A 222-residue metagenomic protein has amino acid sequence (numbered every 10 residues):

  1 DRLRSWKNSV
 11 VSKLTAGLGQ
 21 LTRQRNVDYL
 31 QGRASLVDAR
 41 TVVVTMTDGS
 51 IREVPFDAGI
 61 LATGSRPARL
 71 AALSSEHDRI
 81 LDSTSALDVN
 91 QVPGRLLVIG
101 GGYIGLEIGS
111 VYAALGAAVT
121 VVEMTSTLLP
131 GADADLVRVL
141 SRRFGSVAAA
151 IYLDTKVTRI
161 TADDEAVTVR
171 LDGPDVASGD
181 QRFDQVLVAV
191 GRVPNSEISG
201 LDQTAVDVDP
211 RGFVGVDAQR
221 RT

Functional and structural regions predicted by a protein language model:
R2-A58, I151, T158-T168: Feature captures the FAD/FMN-dependent oxidoreductase FAD-binding
S5, S9-G19, L87-D88, P93-L97 (+1 more regions): Rossmann-like dinucleotide-binding cores of NAD(P)H-dependent redox enzymes
Q31, A39, F56, H77 (+6 more regions): Phosphate-coordination loops involved in phosphoryl transfer and adenosine-cofactor binding
M46, I60, G64-S65, G173 (+2 more regions): Short glycine-/small-residue-rich Rossmann-like dinucleotide-binding loops
G49-A58, D175-Q185: Core beta-strand elements of the Rossmann-like FAD/NAD(P) dinucleotide-binding domain in flavoenzyme oxidoreductases
L61, I99-G100: Conserved N-terminal Rossmann-fold NAD(P)-binding element of oxidoreductases
E76-V92, Q181, Q185-T222: FAD-site-proximal beta/loop scaffold in flavoenzymes
